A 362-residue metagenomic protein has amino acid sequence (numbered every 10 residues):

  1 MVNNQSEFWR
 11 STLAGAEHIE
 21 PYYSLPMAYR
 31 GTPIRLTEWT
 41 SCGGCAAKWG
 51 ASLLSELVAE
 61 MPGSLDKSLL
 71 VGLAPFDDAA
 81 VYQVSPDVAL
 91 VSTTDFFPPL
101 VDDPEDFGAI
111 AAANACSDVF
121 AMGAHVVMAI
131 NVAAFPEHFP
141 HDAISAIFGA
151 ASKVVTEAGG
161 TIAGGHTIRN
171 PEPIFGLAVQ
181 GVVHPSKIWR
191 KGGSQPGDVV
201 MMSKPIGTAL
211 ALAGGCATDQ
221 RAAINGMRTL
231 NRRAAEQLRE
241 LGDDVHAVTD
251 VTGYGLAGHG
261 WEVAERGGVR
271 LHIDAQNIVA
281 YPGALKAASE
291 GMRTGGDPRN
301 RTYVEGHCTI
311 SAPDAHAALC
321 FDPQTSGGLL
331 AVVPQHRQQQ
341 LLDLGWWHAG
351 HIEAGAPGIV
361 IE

Functional and structural regions predicted by a protein language model:
N3-N4, H18, Y22-Y23: Intrinsic-disorder-associated, low-complexity terminal segments enriched in Asp/Asn/His/Tyr and depleted of Lys/Arg
Y22-C42, L53-E56, E137-T161, R169-F175 (+3 more regions): Glycine-/charge-enriched secondary-structure boundary and capping motifs
M27-A121, Q195-V200, L344-W347, H351: N-terminal glycine-rich phosphate/pyrophosphate-binding loops that anchor nucleotide-derived ligands and cofactors
L69-V71, A79-Y82, S117-F120, S152 (+5 more regions): A generic local secondary-structure boundary/capping motif
V84-V101, D106-A109, H125-Q220, H351: Glycine-rich anion-binding loops of enzyme active sites
P104-A129, G149-E157, R232-D244, Y254-V263: Small-aliphatic-rich amphipathic alpha-helix that forms the alpha element of a beta-alpha
